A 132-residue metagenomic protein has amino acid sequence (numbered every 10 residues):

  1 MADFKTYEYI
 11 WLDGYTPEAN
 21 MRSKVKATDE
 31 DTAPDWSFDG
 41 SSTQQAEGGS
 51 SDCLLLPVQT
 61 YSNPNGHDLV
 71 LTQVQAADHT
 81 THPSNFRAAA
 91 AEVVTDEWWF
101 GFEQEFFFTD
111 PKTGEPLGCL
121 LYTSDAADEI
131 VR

Functional and structural regions predicted by a protein language model:
M1-V93: Acidic/polar, glycine-rich intrinsically disordered N-terminal extensions of enzymes
G14, K24, P111, D128-E129: Residue-level marker of positions within ordered structural domains that often coincide with functionally constrained
D96-E103: Flexible, glycine/charged-enriched surface loops at secondary-structure junctions
E103-E105, E129: Acidic-residue sensor for enzyme active/binding pockets
E105-G114: Short, conserved secondary-structure transition motifs
T113-L121: Enzymes and membrane/adaptor proteins characterized by extended Gly/Ser/Thr/Asp/Glu-rich, aromatic-dotted
Y122-V131: Single conserved hydrophobic/aromatic residue that forms the stacking wall/gate of nucleotide- or nucleobase-binding
